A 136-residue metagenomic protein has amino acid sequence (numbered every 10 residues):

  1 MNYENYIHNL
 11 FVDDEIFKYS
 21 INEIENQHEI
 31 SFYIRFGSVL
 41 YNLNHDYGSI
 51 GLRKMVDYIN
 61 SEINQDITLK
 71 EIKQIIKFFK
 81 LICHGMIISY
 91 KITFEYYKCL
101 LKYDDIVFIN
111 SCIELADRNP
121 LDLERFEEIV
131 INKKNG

Functional and structural regions predicted by a protein language model:
M1, K91-I92, L121: Alpha-helical structural elements
M1-Q27: Basic, low-complexity segments
N9, K77, S111-I113: Generic detector of bulky aromatic hydrophobic side chains
F17-V107: Short, Lys/Arg-enriched phosphate-binding patches
I106-G136: Helix-turn-helix/homeodomain-like alpha-helical modules used for DNA recognition and transcription-factor dimerization
